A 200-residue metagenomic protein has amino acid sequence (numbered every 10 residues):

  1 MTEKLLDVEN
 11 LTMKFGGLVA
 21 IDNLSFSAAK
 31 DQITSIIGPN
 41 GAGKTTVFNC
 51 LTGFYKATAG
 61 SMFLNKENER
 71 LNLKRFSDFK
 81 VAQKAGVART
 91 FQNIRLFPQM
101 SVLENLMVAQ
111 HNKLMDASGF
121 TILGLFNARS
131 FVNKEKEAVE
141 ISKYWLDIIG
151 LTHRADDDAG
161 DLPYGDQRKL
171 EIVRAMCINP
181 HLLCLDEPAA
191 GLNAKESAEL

Functional and structural regions predicted by a protein language model:
T2-L200: Glycine-rich phosphate-binding loops of nucleotide-dependent enzymes
